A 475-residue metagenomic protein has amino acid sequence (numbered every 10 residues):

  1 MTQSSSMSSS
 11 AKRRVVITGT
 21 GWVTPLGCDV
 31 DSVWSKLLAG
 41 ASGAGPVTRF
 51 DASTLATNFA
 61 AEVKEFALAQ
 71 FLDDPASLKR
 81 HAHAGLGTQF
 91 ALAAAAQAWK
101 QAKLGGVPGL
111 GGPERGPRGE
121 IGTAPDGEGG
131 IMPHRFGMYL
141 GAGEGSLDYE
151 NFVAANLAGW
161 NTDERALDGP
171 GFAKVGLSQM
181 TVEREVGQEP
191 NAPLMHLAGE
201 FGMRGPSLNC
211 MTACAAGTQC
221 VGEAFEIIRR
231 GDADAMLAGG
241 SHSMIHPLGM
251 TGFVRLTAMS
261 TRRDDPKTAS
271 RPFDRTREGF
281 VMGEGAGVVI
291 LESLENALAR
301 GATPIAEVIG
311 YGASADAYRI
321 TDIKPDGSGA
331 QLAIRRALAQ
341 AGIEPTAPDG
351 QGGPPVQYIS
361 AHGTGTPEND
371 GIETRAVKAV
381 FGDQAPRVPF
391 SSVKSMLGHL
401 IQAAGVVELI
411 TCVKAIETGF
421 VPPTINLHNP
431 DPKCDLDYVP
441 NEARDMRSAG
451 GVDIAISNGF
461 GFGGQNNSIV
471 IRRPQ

Functional and structural regions predicted by a protein language model:
T2-R80, A102, A142, E295-E307 (+2 more regions): ACP-dependent fatty acid/polyketide chain-elongation machinery
R14-T18, G45, D264-Q351, P355-Y358: Condensing-enzyme catalytic core mediating Claisen C-C bond formation in acyl metabolism
I17, A41-F201, G205-S207, S241-M250 (+1 more regions): Conserved beta-ketoacyl condensing-enzyme motif
A56-E65, G116, E120, S243-S270 (+4 more regions): Active-site-adjacent elements of ketosynthase-type condensing enzymes
H83-T88, I131-P133, R184-P190, L208-A216 (+4 more regions): Active-site nucleophile and cofactor-binding loops and adjacent substrate-binding regions of central metabolic enzymes
A91-K103, P193, S293-L294, D326-T346 (+3 more regions): Short, well-ordered amphipathic alpha-helical segments that serve as non-catalytic structural scaffolds within diverse
A91-Q101, P190-L194, A198-F201, S207-H242 (+3 more regions): Active-site-proximal alpha-helical scaffold in enzymes
N161-T181, G222, E226, H242-L298 (+3 more regions): Glycine-/small-residue-rich "gating" segment that lines the acyl/pantetheine channel and substrate pocket
